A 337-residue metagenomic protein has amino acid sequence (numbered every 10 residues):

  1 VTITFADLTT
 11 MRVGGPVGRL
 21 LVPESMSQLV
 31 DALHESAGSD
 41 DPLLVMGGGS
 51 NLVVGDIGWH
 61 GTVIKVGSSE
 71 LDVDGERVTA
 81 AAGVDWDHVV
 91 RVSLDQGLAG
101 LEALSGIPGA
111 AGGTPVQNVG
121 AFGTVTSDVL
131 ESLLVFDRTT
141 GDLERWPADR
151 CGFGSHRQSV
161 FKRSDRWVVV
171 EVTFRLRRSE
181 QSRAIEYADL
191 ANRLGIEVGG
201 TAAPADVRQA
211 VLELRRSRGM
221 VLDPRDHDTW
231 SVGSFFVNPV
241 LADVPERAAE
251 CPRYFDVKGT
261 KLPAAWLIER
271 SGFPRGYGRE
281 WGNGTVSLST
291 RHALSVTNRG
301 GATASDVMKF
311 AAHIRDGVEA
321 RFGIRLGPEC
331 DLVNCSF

Functional and structural regions predicted by a protein language model:
V1-E144: Anion-binding (especially nucleotide phosphate/pyrophosphate-binding) glycine-rich loop and adjoining beta-alpha core
I3-T10, L143-D306, R321-F337: Phosphate/pyrophosphate- and phosphate-bearing ligand-binding catalytic cores of soluble enzymes
L29-H34, V90, A191, R208-V211 (+1 more regions): A generic alpha-helix structural signal
D95, A304-F310: Beta-rich strand-turn-strand
